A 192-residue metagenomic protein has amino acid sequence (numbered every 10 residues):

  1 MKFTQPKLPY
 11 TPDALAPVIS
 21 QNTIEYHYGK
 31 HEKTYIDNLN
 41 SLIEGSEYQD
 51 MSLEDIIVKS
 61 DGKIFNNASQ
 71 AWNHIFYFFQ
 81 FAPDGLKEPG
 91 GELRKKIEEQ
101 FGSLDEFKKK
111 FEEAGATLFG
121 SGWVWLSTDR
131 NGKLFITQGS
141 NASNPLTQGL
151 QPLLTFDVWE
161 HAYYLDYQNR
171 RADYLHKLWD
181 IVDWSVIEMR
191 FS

Functional and structural regions predicted by a protein language model:
M1-S192: Feature for soluble, non-membrane regions of globular proteins
